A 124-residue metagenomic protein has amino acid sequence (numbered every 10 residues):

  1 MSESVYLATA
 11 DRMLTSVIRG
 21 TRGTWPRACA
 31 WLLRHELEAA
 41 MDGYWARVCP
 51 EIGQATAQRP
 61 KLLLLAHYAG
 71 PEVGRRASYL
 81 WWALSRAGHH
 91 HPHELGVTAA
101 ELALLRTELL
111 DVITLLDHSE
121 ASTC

Functional and structural regions predicted by a protein language model:
M1, P50-C124: Long, charged low-complexity segments
M1-T24, A121-C124: Charged alpha-helical initiation segments
L14-I18, L32, A40, K61: Amphipathic alpha-helical interface segments
P26-A46: Short, hydrophobic, well-ordered secondary-structure elements
